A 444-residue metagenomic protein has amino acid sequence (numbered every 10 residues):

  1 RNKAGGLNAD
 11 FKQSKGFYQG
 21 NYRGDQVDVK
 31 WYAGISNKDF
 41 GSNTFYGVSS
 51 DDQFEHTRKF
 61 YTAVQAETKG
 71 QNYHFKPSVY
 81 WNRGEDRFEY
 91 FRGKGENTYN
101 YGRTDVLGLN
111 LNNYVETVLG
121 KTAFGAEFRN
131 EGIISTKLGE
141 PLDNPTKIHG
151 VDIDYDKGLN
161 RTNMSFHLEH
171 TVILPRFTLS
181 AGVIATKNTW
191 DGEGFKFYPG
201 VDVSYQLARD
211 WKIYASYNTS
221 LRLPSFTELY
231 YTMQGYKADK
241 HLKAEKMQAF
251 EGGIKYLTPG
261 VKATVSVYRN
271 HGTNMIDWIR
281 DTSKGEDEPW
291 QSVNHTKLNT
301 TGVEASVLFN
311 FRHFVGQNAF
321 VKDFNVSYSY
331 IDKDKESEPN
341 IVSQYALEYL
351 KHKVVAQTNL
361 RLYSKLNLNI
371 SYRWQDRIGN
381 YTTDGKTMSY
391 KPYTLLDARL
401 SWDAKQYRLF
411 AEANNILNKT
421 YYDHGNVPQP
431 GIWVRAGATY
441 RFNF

Functional and structural regions predicted by a protein language model:
R1, Q13, D28, S36 (+7 more regions): Surface-exposed extracellular loop regions of Gram-negative outer-membrane beta-barrel proteins
R1-K3, G24-Q26, I35-D39, G70 (+15 more regions): Transmembrane beta-strands of outer-membrane beta-barrel pores
N2-Q13, V27-V106: Flexible loop and strand-edge segments within Gram-negative outer membrane beta-barrel domains
Q26, T68-H74, E116-K121, P175-R176 (+5 more regions): Short loop/turn motifs that connect adjacent beta-strands in outer-membrane beta-barrel proteins
G47-G70, G192, Q206, K212 (+3 more regions): Outer-membrane beta-barrel signature, preferentially recognizing the C-terminal barrel domain of Gram-negative
T98-S180, Y345-L347, N359, S371-R373 (+1 more regions): Outer-membrane beta-barrel transmembrane domain signature of Gram-negative proteins, especially the mid-to-C-terminal
I173, F177-T178, R269-H271, V293-T382 (+1 more regions): Gram-negative outer-membrane beta-barrel transporters
G272-N274, W278, W374-Y381, S389 (+1 more regions): C-terminal beta-signal and adjacent terminal beta-strands/loops of Gram-negative outer-membrane beta-barrel proteins
